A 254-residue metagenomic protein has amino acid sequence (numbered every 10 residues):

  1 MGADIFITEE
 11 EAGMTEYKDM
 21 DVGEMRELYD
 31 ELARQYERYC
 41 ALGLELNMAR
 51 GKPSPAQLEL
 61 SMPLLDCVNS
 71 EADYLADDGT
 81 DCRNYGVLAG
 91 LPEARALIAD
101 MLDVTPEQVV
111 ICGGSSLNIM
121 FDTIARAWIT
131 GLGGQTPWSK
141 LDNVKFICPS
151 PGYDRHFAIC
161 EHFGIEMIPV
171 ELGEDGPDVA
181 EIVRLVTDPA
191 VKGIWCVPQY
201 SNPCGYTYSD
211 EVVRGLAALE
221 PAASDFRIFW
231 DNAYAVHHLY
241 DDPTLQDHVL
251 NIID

Functional and structural regions predicted by a protein language model:
G2-G13: Short, Lys/Arg-enriched N-terminal segments with co-localized hydrophobic residues within the first ~10-30 amino acids
E10, Q35-R38, T136-S139: Short boundary motifs at domain starts and secondary-structure transition points
T15-A89, D100: N-terminal "arm"/small-domain region of PLP-dependent enzymes with the aminotransferase-like
T80-S224, A235-I253: Conserved core of the PLP fold type I
I228-F229: Residue-level marker for buried hydrophobic side chains located in beta-strands that build the well-ordered beta-sheet
N232: Walker B catalytic acidic pair
